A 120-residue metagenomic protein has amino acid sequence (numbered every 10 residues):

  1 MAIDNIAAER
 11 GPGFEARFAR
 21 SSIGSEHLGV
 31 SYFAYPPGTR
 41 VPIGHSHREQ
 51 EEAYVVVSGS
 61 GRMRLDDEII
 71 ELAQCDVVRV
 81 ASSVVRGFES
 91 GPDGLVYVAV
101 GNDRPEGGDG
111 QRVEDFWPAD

Functional and structural regions predicted by a protein language model:
M1-L28, P37, I43, G108-D120: A short, N-terminal "cap"/entry segment at the start of jelly-roll beta-barrel domains of the cupin/DSBH fold
Y32-P36, S46-R64: Short, conserved beta-strand element in jelly-roll/cupin
I43, M63-R64, V80, R86-P92: Short beta-strand His + acidic residue motifs that chelate non-heme Fe in jelly-roll/DSBH and cupin folds
E49, E68, V84-V85, D93-G94: A generic "binding-loop/recognition-motif" signal
V56-V57, R64-D66, E89, V98: Beta-strand residues in well-ordered beta-sheet regions across diverse protein folds
D67-S83: Short acidic-glycine-tyrosine-enriched beta hairpin
G87-D120: Double-stranded beta-helix
